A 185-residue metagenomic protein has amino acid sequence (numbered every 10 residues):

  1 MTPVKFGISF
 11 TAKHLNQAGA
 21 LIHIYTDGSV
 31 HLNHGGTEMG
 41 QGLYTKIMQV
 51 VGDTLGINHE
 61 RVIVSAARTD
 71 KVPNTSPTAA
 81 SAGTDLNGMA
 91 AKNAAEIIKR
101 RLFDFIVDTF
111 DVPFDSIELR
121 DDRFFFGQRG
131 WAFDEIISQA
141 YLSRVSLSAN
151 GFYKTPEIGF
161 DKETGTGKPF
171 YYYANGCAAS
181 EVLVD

Functional and structural regions predicted by a protein language model:
M1-H31, G35-T54, R68-D185: Cofactor-centric catalytic regions
N58-I63, F114-S116: Short acidic capping loops at alpha-helix termini that bridge into adjacent secondary structure
